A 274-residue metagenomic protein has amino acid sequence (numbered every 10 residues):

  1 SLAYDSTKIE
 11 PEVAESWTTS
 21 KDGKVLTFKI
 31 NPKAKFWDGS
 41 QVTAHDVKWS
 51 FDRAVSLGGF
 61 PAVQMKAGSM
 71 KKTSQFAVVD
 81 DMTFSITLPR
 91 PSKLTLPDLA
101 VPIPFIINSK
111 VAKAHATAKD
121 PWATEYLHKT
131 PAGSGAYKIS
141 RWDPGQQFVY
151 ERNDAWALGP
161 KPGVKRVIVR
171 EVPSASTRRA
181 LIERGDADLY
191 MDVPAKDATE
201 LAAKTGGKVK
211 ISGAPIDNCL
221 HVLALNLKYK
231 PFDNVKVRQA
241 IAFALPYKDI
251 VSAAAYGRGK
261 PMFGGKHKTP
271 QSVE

Functional and structural regions predicted by a protein language model:
S1-K21, D52, A132-S134: N-terminal lobe/hinge region of extracytoplasmic solute-binding protein
L2-A3, E151-A157, N218-A240, A244 (+1 more regions): A bilobed periplasmic-binding-protein/Venus flytrap-type ligand-binding module shared by bacterial periplasmic
A3-Y4, V101-P162, R166: Gly/Pro-rich hinge or "lid" segments in bacterial periplasmic/extracellular proteins
K29, M65-H115: Surface-exposed binding/hinge segments that line and control ligand-binding clefts or catalytic entry sites
N31, E125, N153-E200, Q239 (+1 more regions): Ligand-site clamp/hinge motif
G39-Q41, D46, S176-D186, K204 (+1 more regions): Short helices/loops that flank or line small-molecule/ion binding pockets
Y137, K260-E274: Structural transition elements
T199-G213: Ligand-binding "clamshell"
